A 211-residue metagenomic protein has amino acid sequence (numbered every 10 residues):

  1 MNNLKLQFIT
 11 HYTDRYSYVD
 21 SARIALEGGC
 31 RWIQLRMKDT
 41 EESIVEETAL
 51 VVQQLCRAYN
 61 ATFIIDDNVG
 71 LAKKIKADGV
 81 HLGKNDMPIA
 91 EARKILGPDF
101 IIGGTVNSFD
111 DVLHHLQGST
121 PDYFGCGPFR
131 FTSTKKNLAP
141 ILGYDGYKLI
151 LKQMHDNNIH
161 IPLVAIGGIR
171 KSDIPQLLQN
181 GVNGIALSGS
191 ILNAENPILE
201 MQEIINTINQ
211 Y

Functional and structural regions predicted by a protein language model:
M1-M87, K94-D122, A139, D145-L163 (+3 more regions): Conserved N-terminal beta1-alpha1 strand-loop-helix module at the mouth
W32-R36, G125-S133, I185-S188: Short beta-strands and strand-loop turn motifs
F131-K136, P140-I141: Active-site proximal helix/loop that lines the substrate pocket of Rossmann-like NAD(P)-dependent oxidoreductase domains
